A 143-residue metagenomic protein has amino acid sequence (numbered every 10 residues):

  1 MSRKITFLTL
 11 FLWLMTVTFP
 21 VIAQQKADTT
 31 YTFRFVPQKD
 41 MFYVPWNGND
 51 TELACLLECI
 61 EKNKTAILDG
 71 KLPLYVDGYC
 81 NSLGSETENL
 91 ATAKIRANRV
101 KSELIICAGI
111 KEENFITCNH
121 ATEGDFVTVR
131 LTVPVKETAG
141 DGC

Functional and structural regions predicted by a protein language model:
M1-T30: Bacterial Sec-dependent N-terminal signal peptides
Q25-N47, T51, C55, G70-L72 (+2 more regions): Periplasmic OmpA/Pal-like peptidoglycan-binding modules at the C-termini of bacterial envelope proteins
L53-K64, K94-K101: Extracytoplasmic/secreted envelope proteins and their assembly/folding machinery, especially bacterial periplasmic
I60-L68, C107-A108: Sec/Tat-exported extracytoplasmic proteins
T65-T92, F115-E123: Short, surface-exposed beta-strand segments enriched in small/polar/acidic residues
V76, A91-A108: Cysteine-centered nucleophilic/redox motifs
